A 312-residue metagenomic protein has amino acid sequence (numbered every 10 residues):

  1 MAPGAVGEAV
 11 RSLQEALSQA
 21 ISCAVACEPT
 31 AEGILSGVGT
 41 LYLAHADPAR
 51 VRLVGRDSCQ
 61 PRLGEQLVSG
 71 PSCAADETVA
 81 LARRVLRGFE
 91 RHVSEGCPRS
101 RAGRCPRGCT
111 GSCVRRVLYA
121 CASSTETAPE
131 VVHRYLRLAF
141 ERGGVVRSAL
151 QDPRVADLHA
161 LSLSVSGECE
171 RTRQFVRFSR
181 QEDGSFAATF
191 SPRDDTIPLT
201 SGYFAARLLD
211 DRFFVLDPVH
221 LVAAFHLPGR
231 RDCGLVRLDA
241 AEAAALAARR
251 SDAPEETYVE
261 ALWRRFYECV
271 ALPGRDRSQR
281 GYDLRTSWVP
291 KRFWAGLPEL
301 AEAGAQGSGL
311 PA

Functional and structural regions predicted by a protein language model:
A2-E77: N-terminal ordered "arm"
L13-Q14, Q19, C23-A24, D47 (+2 more regions): Extended, charged helical/alpha-beta scaffold domains that provide interaction surfaces
T30, A75-T78, A82, V93-S94 (+1 more regions): General structural signal for secondary-structure boundaries
S69, T78-V79, V85-F89: Interfaces and regulatory segments of ATP-dependent nucleotide/adenylate/phosphodiester-chemistry enzymes
